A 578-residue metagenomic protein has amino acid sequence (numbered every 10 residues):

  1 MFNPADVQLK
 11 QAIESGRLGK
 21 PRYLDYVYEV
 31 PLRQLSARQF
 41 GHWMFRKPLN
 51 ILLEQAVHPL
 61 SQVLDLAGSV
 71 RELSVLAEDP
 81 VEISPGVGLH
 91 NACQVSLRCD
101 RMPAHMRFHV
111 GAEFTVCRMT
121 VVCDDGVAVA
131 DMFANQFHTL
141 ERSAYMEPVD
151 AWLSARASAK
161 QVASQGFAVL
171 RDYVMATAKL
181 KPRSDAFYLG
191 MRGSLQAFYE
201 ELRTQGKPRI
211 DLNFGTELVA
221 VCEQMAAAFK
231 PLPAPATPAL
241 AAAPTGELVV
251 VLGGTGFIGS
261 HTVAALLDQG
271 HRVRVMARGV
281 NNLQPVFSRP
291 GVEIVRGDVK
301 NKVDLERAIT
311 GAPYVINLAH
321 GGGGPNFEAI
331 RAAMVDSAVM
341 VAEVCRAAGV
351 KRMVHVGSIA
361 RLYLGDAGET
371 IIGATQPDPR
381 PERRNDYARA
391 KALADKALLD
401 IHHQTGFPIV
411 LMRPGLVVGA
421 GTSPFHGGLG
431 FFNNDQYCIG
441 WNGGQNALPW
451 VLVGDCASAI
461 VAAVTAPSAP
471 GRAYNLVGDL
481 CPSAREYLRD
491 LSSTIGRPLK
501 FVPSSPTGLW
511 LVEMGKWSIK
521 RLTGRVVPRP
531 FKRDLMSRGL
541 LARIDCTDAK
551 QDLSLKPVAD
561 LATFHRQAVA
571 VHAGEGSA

Functional and structural regions predicted by a protein language model:
F2-L76, V81-P85, L398, G430-N434: Predominantly a Rossmann-like dinucleotide-binding segment in NAD(P)-dependent oxidoreductases
M44-N50, D366-V417, W441-N442: Catalytic helix-loop patch of NAD(P)-dependent Rossmann-fold dehydrogenases
H58-E147, L195-T204, S483-R489: Contiguous beta-strand/loop segments that form the cofactor/metal-binding neighborhood of enzyme cores
V121, T237-E247, A462-R529, C546 (+2 more regions): Mid/C-terminal beta-alpha module of Rossmann-like enzyme folds, strongest in SDR-family dehydrogenases/epimerases
G215, A220-L248, I544-A578: Amphipathic terminal alpha-helices
E247-Q269: N-terminal Rossmann NAD(P)H-binding glycine-rich loop of SDR-like oxidoreductase domains
S288-D336: NAD(P)H-binding glycine-rich loop region in Rossmannoid oxidoreductase-like domains and their noncatalytic homologs
D336-Y387: Conserved Rossmann-fold NAD(P)-dependent oxidoreductase catalytic core, especially the SDR/UDP-sugar
